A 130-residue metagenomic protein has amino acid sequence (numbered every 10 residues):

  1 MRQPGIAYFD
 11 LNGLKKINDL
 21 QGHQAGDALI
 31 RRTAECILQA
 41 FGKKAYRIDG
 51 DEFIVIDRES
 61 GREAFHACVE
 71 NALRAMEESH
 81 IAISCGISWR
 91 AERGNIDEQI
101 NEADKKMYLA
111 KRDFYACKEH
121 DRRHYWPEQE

Functional and structural regions predicted by a protein language model:
M1-I6, N12-Q39, Y46-G50, I54-V55 (+4 more regions): Conserved long alpha-helical elements within nucleotide-processing catalytic cores of c-di-GMP signaling and class III
Y8, L20, W126-E130: Gram-positive cell-envelope targeting signals
G13, G61, E92-I96: Alpha-helix N-cap recognition
A40-K44, A67-A82: Short catalytic/binding micro-motifs of nucleotide second-messenger systems
V55-S60, W89-A91: Short beta-strand-to-loop capping motifs
H66-R74, S88-H120, E128-E130: Catalytic-core segments of nucleotide cyclases and related cyclic-nucleotide turnover enzymes
